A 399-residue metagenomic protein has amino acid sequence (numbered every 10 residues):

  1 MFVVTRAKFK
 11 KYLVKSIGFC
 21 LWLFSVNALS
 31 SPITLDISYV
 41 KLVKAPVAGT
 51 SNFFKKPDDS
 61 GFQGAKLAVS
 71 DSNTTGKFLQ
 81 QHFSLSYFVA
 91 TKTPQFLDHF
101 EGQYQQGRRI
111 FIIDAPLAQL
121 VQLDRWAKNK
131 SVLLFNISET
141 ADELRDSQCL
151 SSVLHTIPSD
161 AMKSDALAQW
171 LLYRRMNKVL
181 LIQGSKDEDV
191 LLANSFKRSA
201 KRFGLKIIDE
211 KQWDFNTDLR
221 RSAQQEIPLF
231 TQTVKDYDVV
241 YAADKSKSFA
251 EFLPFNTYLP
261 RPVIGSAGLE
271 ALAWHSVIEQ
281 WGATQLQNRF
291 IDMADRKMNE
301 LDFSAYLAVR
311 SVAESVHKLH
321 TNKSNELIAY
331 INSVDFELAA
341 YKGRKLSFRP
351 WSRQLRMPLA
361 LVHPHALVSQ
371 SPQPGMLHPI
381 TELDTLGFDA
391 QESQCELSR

Functional and structural regions predicted by a protein language model:
F2, A7, L29-R399: Extracytosolic ligand-binding ectodomains
V4-I17: Bacterial N-terminal signal peptides that target proteins for export
S16-G18, A28-L29: Cleavable N-terminal signal peptides
L23-N27: N-terminal signal peptide c-region/cleavage motif recognized by signal peptidases
